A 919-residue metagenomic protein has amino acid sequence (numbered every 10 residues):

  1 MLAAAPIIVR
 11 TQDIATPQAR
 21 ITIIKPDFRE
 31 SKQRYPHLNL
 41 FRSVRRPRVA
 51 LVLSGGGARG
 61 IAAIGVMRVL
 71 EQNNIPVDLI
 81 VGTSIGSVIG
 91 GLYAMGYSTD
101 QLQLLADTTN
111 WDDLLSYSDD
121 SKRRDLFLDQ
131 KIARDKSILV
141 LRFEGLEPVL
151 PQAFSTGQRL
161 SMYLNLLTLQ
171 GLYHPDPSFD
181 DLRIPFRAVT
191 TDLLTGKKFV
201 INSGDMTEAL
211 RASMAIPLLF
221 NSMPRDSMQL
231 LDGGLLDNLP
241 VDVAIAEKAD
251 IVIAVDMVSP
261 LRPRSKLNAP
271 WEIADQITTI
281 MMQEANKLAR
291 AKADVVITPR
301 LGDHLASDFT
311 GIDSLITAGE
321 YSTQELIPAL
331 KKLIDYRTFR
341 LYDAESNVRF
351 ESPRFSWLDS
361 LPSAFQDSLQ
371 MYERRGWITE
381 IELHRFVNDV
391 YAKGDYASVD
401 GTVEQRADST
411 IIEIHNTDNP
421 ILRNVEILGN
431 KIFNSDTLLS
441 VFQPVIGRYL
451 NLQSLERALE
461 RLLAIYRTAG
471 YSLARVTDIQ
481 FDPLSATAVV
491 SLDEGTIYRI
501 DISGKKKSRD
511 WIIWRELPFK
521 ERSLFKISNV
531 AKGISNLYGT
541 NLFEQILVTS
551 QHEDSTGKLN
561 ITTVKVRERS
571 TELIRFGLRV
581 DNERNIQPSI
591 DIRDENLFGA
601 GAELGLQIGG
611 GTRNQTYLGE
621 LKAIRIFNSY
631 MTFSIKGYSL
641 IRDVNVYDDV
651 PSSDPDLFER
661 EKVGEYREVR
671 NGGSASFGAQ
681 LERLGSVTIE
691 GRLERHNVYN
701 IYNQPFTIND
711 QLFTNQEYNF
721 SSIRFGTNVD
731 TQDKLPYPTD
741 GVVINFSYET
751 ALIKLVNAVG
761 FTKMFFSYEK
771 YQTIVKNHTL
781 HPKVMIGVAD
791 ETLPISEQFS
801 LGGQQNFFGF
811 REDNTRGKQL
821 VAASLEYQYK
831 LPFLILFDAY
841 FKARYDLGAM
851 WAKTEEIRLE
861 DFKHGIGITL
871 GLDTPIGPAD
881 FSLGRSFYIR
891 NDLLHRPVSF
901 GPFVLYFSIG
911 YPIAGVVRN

Functional and structural regions predicted by a protein language model:
M1-I8: Hydrophobic h-region of N-terminal signal peptides that target proteins for export in Gram-negative bacteria
I8-T83, G91-N388, A392-D408, D418-L422 (+1 more regions): Patatin-like phospholipase
G56, V66, G86, L102 (+28 more regions): Buried hydrophobic packing residues in well-ordered domains
R262, K331-S346, Q453-R457, T477-S485 (+7 more regions): Acidic/histidine-enriched alpha-helical segments
I412-P420, A488-G495, T563-S570, N715: Conserved "repeat-terminator" motif of extracellular CCP/Sushi domains
N424, L428-T437, R448, Q453 (+11 more regions): Gram-negative/organellar outer-membrane beta-barrel architecture
F576-V580, I590, L604-G610, I635-I641 (+10 more regions): Transmembrane beta-barrel strands of outer-membrane/channel proteins
Q711-Q716, F720-K853, L894-F900, F907-P912 (+1 more regions): C-terminal outer-membrane beta-barrel translocator/porin domains of Gram-negative envelope proteins and their
